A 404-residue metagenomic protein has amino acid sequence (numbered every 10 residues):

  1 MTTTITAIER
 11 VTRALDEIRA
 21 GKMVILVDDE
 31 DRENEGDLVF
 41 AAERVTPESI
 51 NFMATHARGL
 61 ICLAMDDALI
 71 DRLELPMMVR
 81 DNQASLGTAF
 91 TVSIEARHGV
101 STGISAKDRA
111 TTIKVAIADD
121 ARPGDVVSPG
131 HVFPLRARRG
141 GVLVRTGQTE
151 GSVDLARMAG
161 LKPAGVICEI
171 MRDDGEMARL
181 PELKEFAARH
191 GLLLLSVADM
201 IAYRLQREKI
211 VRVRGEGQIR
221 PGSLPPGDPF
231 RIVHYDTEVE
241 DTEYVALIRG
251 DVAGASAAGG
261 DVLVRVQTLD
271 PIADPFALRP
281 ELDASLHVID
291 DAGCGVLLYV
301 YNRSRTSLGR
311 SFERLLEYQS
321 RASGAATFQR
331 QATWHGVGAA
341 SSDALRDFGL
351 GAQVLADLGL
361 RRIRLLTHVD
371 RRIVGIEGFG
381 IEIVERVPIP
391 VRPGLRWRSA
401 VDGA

Functional and structural regions predicted by a protein language model:
M1-A404: Catalytic domains of riboflavin
